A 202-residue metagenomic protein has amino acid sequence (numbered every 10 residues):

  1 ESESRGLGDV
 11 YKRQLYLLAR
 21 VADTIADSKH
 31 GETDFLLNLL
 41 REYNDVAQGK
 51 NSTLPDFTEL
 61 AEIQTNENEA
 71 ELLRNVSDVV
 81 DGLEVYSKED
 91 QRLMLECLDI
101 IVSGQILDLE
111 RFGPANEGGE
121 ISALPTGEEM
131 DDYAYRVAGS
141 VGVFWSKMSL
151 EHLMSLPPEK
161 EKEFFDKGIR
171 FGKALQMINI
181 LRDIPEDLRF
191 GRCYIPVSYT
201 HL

Functional and structural regions predicted by a protein language model:
E1-Y11, H201: Single conserved hydrophobic/aromatic residue that forms the stacking wall/gate of nucleotide- or nucleobase-binding
S4-R5, Y86, S103-R136: Active-site flanking loop/helix segments enriched in acidic
K12-H30, G139, E163-C193: Active-site alpha-helical segments that house and flank conserved acidic catalytic motifs for diphosphate chemistry
L15, A19, L73, V102 (+2 more regions): Hydrophobic faces of stable alpha-helices that mediate helix-helix packing
F35-P55, G191-L202: Divalent-cation-assisted or electrostatically stabilized phosphate/pyrophosphate-binding catalytic cores
T53-R111: A contiguous, low-structure linker/loop signature
C97, E129-S140, K160-R170: Short, contiguous, pocket-lining structural segments that sit at or immediately flank catalytic/ligand-binding sites
M148-F165: Inter-helical turn/loop segments and adjacent helix faces that build the functional surface of alpha-helical bundle
